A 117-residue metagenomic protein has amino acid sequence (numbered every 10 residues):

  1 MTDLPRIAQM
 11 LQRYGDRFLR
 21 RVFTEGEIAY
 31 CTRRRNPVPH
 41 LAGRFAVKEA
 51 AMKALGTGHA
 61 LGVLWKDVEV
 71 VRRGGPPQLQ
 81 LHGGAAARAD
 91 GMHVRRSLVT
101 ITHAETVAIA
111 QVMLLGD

Functional and structural regions predicted by a protein language model:
M1-D117: Core catalytic alpha/beta fold that binds nucleotide/phospho-ligands
